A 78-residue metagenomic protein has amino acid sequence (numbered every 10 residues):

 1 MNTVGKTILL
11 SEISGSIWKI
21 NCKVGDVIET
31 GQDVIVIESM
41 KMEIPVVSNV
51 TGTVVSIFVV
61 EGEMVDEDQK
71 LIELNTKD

Functional and structural regions predicted by a protein language model:
M1-S16, V36-N49, T76: Short beta-strand-turn/beta-hairpin segments enriched in glycine/proline and small hydrophobics that form edge-strand
K19-K23, V27, S56-V59: Short histidine-centered loop motifs in beta-beta connectors
G25-V34, G62-L71: A structural signal for short beta-strand/turn segments enriched in small hydrophobics and glycine
E29, T76-D78: Generic C-terminal helix-cap and adjacent flexible tail
V55, I72-N75: Short alpha-helical linear motifs
